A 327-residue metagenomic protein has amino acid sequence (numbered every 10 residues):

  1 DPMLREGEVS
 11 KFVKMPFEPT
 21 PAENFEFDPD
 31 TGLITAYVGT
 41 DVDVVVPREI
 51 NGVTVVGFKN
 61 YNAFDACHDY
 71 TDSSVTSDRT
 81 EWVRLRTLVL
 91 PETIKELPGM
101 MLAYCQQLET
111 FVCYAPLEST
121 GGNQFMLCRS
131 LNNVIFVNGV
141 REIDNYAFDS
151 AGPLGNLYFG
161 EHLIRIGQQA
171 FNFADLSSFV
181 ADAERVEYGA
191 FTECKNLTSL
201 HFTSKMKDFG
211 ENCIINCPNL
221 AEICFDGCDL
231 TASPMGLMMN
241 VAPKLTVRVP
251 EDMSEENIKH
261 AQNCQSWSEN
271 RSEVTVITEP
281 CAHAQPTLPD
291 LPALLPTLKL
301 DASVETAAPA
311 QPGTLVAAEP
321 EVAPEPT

Functional and structural regions predicted by a protein language model:
P2-A22, S272-T327: Intrinsically disordered, low-complexity repeat and linker tracts
K11-M15, A22-D30, G39-V56, D69-E96 (+8 more regions): Structural signature of tandem-repeat unit edges
T35-Y37: Eukaryote-biased recognition of intrinsically disordered, low-complexity regulatory segments
Y61-H68: Acidic, Ser/Thr
F125, I215, G236-N240: A structural signal for leucine-rich repeat
G236-M238, E255-R271: Short, aromatic/basic amphipathic alpha-helical patches
